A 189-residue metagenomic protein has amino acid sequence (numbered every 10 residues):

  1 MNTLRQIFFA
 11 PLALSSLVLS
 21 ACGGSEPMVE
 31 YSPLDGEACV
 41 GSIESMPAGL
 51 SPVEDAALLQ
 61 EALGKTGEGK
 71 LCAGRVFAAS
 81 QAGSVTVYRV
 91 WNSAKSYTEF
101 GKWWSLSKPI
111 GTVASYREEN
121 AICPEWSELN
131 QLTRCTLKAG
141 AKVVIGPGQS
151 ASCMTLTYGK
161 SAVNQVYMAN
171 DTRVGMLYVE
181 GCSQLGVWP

Functional and structural regions predicted by a protein language model:
M1-P11: Bacterial N-terminal signal peptides that target proteins for export
S15-S16, S32-P33, K65, Y116 (+2 more regions): Residue-level signal for mature regions of secreted extracellular proteins and peptides
V18-A21: C-terminal motif of bacterial Sec signal peptides marking the signal peptidase cleavage site
E26-W103, G186: ADP-ribose/NAD+-binding catalytic cleft of ART/PARP-like enzymes
M28, S45, A78, L129-L132 (+3 more regions): Secreted/processed peptides and extracellular or luminal domains of membrane proteins
K95-F100, K108-C153: ADP-ribosyltransferase catalytic core
K142-P189: Active-site or metal-binding loop neighborhoods of secreted/extracellular toxin and effector enzymes
